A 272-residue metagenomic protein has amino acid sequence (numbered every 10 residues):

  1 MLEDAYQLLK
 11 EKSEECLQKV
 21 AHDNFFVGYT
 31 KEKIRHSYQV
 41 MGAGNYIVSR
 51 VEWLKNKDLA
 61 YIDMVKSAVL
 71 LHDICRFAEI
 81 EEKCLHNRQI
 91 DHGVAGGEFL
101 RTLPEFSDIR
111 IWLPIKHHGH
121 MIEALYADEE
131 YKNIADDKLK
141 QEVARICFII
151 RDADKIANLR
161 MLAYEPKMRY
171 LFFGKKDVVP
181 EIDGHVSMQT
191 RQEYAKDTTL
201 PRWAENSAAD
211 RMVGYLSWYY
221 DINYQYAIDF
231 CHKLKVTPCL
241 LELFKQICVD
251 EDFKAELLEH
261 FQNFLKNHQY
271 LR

Functional and structural regions predicted by a protein language model:
M1-A5, H118, I122-E123, E142: Short N-terminal signal/transit or membrane-insertion segments and the immediately adjacent low-complexity/disordered
M1-F26, T30-Q39, A43: Conserved N-terminal diphosphate/IPP-binding helix and adjacent helical/loop segment of trans-prenyltransferase domains
D4-V20, E129, C147-F148, D152-L159: Long hydrophobic alpha-helices with heptad-repeat/coiled-coil character
G28-I34, Y38, G42-L59, D63 (+6 more regions): Divalent metal-dependent phosphate-bond-processing catalytic cores, especially two-metal-ion Mg2+/Mn2+ enzymes that act
Q39-I47, I90-L103: An active-site-proximal "capping" alpha-helix that borders the catalytic cofactor pocket
A60-E81, L85-R88, H92, G96 (+2 more regions): His-Asp-centered metal-binding catalytic motifs of divalent-metal-dependent phosphohydrolases/nucleases
L103-I109: Secondary-structure boundary elements
P104, K116, I122-E130: RNase III-family endoribonuclease catalytic core
